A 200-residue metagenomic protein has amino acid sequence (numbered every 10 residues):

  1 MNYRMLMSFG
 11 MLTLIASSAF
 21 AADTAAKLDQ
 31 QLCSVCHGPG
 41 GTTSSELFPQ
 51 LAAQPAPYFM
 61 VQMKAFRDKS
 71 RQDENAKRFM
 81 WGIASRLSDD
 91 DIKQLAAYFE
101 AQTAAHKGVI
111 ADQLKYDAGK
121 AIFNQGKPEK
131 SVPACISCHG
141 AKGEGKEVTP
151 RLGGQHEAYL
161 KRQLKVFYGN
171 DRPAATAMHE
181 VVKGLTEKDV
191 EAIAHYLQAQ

Functional and structural regions predicted by a protein language model:
M1-S8: Bacterial N-terminal signal peptides that target proteins for export
S8-A16: Bacterial N-terminal signal peptides
I15-Q30, G40-L47, A101-P128: Electrostatic cytochrome c docking/interface patches
A21-S34, M60, F123-I136, G145-E147 (+1 more regions): Sequence context surrounding c-type heme c attachment/ligation sites in exported
A22-A26, Q30-K69: The feature marks the first
D29, P55, Q62, A76-F79 (+6 more regions): Stable alpha-helical elements in mature extracytoplasmic
C33-P39, L95, V132-A141, I193: The canonical Cys-X-X-Cys-His
S44-A52, F66-V109, K146-R151, G169-Q200: Axial heme c-ligation environment in periplasmic c-type cytochrome domains
